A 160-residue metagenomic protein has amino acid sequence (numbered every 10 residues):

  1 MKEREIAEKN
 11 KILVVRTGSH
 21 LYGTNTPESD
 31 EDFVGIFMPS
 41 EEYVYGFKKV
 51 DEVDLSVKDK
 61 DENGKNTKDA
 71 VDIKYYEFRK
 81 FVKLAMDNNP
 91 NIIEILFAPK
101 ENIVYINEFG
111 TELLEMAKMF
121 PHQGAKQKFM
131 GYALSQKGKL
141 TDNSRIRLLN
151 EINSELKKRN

Functional and structural regions predicted by a protein language model:
M1-E112: An N-terminal structural lobe/cap that precedes and organizes the functional/catalytic core across diverse proteins
E108-N160: Conserved nucleotidyltransferase catalytic core and NTase-mimicking acidic/glycine-rich helix/loop elements in nucleic
